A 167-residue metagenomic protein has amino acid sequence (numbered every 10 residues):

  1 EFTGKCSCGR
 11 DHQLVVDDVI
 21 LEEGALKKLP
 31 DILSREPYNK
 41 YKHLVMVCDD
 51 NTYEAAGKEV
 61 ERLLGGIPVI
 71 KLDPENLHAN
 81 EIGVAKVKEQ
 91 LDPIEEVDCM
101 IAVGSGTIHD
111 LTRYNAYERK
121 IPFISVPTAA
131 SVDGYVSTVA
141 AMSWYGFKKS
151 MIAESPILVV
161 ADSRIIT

Functional and structural regions predicted by a protein language model:
E1-C99: ATP/NTP phosphate-donor binding region
E22, G104-G106, G134: Glycine-centered flexibility sites
V47-C48, G104, A161: Short beta-strand/turn micro-motifs composed of small residues that flank or help shape donor/cofactor-binding pockets
T52, E75-A79, T107, A130 (+1 more regions): Glycine-/small-residue-rich active-site loops that bind phosphorylated ligands and cofactors
A56-K58, L111-R113, Y135-V136: Short glycine-/acidic-enriched loop or helix-start segments at secondary-structure transitions that form or flank
P93-T128: A short, small-residue-rich loop immediately preceding and capping a beta-strand
Y117-T167: A glycine/threonine-rich phosphate-anchoring loop and its flanking beta-alpha core in nucleotide/phosphate-binding
